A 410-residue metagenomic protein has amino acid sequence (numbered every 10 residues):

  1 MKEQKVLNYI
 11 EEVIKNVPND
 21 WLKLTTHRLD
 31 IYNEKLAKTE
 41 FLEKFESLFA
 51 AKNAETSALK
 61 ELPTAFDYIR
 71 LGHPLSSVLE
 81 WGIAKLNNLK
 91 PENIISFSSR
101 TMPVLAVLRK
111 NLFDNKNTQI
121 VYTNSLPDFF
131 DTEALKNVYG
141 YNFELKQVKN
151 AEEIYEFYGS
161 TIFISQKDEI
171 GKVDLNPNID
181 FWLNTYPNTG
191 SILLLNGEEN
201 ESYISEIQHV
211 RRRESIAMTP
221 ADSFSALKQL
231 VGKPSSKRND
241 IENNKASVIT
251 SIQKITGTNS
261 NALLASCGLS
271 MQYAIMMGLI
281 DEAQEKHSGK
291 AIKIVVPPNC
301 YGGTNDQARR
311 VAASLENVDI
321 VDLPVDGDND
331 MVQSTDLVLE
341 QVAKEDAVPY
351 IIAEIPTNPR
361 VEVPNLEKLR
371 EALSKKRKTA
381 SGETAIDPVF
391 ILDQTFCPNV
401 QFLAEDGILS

Functional and structural regions predicted by a protein language model:
M1-L89, D131-V231, P398-N399, D406: N-terminal glycine-rich, Lys/His-bearing helix-loop that initiates the first secondary-structure elements of many
H73-S77, S99, I241-V248, C267-G268: N-terminal pre-P-loop "Q-motif" helix
W81, T250, R309: Active-site phosphate/pyrophosphate- and oxyanion-stabilizing loops and adjacent acidic/basic residues in soluble
S99-I207, N261-S410: Conserved PLP-enzyme active-site core in the AAT-like
K237-R238: N-terminal intrinsically disordered, acidic low-complexity segments at the extreme N-terminus
